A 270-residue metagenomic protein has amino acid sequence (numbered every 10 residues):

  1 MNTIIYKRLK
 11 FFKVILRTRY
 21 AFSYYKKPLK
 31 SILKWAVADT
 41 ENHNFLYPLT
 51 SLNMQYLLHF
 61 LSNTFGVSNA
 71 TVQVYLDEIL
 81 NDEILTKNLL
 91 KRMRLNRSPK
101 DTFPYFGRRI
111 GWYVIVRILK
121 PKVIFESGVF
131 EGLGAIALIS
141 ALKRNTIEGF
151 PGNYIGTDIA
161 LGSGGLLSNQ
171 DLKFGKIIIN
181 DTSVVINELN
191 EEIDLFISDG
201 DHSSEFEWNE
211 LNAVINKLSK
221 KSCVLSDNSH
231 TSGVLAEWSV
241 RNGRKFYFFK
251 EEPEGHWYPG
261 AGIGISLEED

Functional and structural regions predicted by a protein language model:
M1-G66: Membrane-proximal basic amphipathic "stem/tether" segments
I4-I5, L57-L58, I79, L85-R97 (+4 more regions): Generic hydrophobic, helix-prone segments enriched in Leu/Val/Ile
R17-A21, D77-E83, S203: Polar helix-capping/helix-linker motif
L33-N53, S62-G66, V74-L80, I124 (+5 more regions): Peripheral/terminal regions associated with large enzymatic or DNA-binding modules
Q55, H59, A70-V74, I84 (+3 more regions): Generic alpha-helical secondary structure signal
L61, I79, E83, L142 (+1 more regions): Hydrophobic, Leu/Ile/Phe/Ala-enriched alpha-helical segments that form helix-helix packing faces
T64-Y105, R117-L119: Class I SAM-dependent transferase core
S98-D270: S-adenosylmethionine/decaboxylated-SAM
